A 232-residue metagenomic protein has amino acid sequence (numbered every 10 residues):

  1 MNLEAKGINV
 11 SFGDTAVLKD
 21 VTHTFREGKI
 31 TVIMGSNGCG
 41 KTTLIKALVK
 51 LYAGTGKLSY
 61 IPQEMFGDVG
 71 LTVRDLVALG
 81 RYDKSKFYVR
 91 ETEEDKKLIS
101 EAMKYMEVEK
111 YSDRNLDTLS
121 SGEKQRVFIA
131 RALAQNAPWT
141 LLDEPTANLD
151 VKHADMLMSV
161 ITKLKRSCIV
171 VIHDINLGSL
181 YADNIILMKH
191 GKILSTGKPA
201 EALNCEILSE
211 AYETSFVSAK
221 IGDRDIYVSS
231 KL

Functional and structural regions predicted by a protein language model:
L3-A5, V17-L18: Conserved structural motif at the start of ABC-family nucleotide-binding domains
V49: Helix-to-loop junction immediately C-terminal to a conserved catalytic motif
A78, E93-Y111: Conserved ABC ATPase "signature" region
V89-R90, N115-L119, E123: Conserved ABC ATPase signature
T140-E144: Catalytic Walker B motif of ABC-type/P-loop ATPase nucleotide-binding domains
C205, E210-L232: ABC ATPase nucleotide-binding domains
